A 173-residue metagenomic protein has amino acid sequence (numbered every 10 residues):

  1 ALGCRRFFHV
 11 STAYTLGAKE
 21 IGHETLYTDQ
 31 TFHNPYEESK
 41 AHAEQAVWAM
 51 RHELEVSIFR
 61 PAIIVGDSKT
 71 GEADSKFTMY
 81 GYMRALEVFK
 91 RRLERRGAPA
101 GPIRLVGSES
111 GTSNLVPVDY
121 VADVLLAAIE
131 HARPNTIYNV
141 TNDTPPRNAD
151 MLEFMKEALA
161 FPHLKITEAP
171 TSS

Functional and structural regions predicted by a protein language model:
A1, H23-H33, I63, P102-N114 (+1 more regions): Glycine- and acidic
A1-E38, S57, T70: Conserved Rossmann-fold NAD(P)-dependent oxidoreductase catalytic core, especially the SDR/UDP-sugar
L2-F7, A49-S57, E130-R133, A158-H163: Secondary-structure transition/capping motifs at alpha-helix termini and the adjoining loop/turn into the next element
F8-S11, R51, R60-A62, T141: Active-site beta-alpha turn of Rossmann-fold NAD(P)-dependent dehydrogenases/reductases
Y14, A62-V65, V116-Y120, N142-P146 (+1 more regions): Short, flexible loop/turn elements at secondary-structure junctions
S39-V47, Y82: Conserved catalytic Lys-bearing alpha helix of Rossmann-like short-chain dehydrogenase/reductases
A49-I58, A62-S113, V118-D123, M155: NAD(P)-dependent short-chain dehydrogenase/reductase
V124-S173: Mid/C-terminal beta-alpha module of Rossmann-like enzyme folds, strongest in SDR-family dehydrogenases/epimerases
